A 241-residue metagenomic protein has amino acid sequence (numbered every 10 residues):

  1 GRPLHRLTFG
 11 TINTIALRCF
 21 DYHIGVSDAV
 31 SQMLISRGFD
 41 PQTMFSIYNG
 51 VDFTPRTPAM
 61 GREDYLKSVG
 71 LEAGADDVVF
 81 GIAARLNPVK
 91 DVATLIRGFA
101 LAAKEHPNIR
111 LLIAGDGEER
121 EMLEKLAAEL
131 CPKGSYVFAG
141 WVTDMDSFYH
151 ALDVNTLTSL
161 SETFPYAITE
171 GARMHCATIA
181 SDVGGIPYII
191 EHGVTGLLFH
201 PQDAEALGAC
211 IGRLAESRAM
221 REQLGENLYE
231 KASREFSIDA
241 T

Functional and structural regions predicted by a protein language model:
G1-D21, R37: A conserved, positively charged/aromatic
F20-P55: A short, active-site helix/loop in glycosyltransferases that binds the activated sugar's phosphate group
T57-A73, V79, M220: A short helix/loop element that forms part of the nucleotide-sugar donor recognition site in Leloir-type
V78, I82-L101, L111, E118-K125 (+4 more regions): A conserved mid-protein helix/loop that constitutes part of the nucleotide-sugar donor-binding site
E124-G140: Nucleotide-activated donor-binding/catalytic signature segment of Leloir-type glycosyltransferases, i.e., the conserved
W141, L160: Aromatic "clamp/platform" in nucleotide-sugar-dependent glycosyltransferases that forms part of the donor/acceptor
A177-A180, I190: Short hydrophobic beta-strand element within catalytic cores of glycosyltransferases and related nucleotide-activated
H192-G193, L197-A204, R213-R218: Conserved acidic donor-binding segment of nucleotide-sugar-dependent glycosyltransferases
